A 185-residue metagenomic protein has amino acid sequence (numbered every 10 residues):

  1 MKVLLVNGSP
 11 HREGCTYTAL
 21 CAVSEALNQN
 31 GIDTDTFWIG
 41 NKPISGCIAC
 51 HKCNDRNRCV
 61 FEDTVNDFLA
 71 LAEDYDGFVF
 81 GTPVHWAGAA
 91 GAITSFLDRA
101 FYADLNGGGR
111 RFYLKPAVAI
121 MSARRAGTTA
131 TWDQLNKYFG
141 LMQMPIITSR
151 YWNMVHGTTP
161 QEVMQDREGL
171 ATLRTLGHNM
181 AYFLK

Functional and structural regions predicted by a protein language model:
M1, G8, S24, Q29-N30 (+2 more regions): Glycine-rich phosphate/pyrophosphate-binding loop and the adjoining helix
P10-T18: Glycine- and acidic-residue-enriched helix-capping/strand-helix junction motifs
A19-L27, F96, L135: Hydrophobic residues within alpha-helices that form the first helical element adjacent to the glycine-rich loop
I32-K42: A short beta-strand-loop structural module common to alpha/beta enzyme folds
K42-A72: Cysteine-cluster motifs in flexible loop/terminal segments that predominantly coordinate metals
V60-P145: Helix-loop-strand module that forms the ligand-binding subsite of alpha/beta enzymes
